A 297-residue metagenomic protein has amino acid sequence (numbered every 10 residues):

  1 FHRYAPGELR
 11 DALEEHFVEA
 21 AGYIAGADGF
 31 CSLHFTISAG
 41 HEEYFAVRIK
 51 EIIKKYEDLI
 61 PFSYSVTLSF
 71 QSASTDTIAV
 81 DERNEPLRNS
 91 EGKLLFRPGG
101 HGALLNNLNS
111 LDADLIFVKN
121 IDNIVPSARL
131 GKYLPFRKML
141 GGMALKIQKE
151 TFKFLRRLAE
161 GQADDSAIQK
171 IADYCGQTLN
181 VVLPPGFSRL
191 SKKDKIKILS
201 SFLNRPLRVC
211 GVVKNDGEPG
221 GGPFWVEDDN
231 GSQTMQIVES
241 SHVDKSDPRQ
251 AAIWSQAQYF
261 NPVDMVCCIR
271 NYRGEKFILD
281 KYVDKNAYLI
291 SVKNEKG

Functional and structural regions predicted by a protein language model:
F1-D216, N230-Q236, H242: Domain-scale recognition of functional cores that engage charged ligands
N180-R208, V213, G217-V226, S232-V238 (+1 more regions): Primarily single-stranded nucleic-acid-binding OB-fold modules
